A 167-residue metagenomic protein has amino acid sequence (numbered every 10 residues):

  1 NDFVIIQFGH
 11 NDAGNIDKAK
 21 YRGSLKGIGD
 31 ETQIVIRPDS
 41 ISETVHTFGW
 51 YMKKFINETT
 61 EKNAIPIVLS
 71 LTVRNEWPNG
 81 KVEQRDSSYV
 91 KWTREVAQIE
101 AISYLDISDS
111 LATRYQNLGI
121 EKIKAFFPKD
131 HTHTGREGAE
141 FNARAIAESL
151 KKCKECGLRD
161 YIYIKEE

Functional and structural regions predicted by a protein language model:
D2-R136, E140, R144-Y163: Alpha-helical cap/lid subdomain in secreted, periplasmic, or secretory-pathway luminal O-acyl-processing enzymes
E166-E167: Acidic two-metal-ion nuclease catalytic site recognized across multiple nuclease folds, prominently DnaQ/RNase D-T
